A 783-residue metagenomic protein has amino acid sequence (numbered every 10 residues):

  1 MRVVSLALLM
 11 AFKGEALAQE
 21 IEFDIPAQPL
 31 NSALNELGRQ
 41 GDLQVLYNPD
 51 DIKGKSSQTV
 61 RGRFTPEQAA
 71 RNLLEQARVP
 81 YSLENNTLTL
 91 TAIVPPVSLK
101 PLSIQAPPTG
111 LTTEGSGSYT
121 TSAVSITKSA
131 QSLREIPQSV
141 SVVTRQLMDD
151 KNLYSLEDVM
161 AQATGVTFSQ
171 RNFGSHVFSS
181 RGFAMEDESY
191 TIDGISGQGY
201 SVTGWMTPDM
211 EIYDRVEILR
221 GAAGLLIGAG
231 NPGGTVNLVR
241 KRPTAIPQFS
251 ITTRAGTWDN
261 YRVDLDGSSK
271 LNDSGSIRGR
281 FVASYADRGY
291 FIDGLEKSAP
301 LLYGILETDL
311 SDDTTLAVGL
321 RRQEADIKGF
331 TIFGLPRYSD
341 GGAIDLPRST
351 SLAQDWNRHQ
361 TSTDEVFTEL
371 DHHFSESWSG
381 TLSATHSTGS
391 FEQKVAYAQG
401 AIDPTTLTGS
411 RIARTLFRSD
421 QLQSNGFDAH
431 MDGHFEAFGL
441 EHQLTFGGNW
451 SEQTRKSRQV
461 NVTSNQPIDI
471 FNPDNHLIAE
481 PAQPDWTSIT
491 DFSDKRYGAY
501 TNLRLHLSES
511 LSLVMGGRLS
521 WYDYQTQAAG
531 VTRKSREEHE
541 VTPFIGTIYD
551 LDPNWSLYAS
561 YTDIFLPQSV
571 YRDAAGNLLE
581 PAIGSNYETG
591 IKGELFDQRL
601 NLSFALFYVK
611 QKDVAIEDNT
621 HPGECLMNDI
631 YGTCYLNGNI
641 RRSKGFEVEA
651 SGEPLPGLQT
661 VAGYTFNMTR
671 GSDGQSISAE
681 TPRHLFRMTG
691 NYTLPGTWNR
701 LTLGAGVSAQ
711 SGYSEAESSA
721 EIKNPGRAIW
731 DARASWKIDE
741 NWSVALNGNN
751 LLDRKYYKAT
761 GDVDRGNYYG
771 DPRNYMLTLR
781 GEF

Functional and structural regions predicted by a protein language model:
T91, S118-S141, R145, E157-I195 (+1 more regions): Extracytoplasmic beta-strand/coil segments of soluble accessory domains associated with Gram-negative outer-membrane
F168, I195-R220, L238-R240: Short acidic/polar hinge/loop motifs at secondary-structure boundaries that mediate gating or recognition
G199, I212-D214, L225-G304, L310-T314 (+3 more regions): Outer-membrane beta-barrel translocator/receptor signature
A286-Y290, Y303-H373, T388-L422, Q466-S488 (+5 more regions): Acidic/polar loop-and-plug regions of large Gram-negative outer-membrane beta-barrel proteins
E307-S311, L422, E441-T445, N449-Q453 (+2 more regions): Structural signature of Gram-negative outer-membrane beta-barrels, strongest in the C-terminal barrel of TonB-dependent
E369-T385, G389-V395, L557, I583-F646 (+2 more regions): Membrane-embedded beta-barrel scaffold of Gram-negative outer-membrane proteins
E509-S510, Y608, Y635-E717, L752 (+1 more regions): Gram-negative outer-membrane beta-barrel transporters
K612, S708-A716, S735-F783: C-terminal beta-signal and adjacent terminal beta-strands/loops of Gram-negative outer-membrane beta-barrel proteins
